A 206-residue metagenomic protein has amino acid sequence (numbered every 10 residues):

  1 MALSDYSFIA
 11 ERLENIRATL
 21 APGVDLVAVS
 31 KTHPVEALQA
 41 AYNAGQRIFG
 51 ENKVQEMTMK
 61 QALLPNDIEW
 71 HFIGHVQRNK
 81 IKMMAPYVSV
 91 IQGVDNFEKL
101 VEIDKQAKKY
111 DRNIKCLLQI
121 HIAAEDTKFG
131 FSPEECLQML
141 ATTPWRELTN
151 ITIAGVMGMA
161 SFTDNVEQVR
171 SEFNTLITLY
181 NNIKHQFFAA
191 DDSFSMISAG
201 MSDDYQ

Functional and structural regions predicted by a protein language model:
A2-Y205: Conserved alpha/beta-domain cores
